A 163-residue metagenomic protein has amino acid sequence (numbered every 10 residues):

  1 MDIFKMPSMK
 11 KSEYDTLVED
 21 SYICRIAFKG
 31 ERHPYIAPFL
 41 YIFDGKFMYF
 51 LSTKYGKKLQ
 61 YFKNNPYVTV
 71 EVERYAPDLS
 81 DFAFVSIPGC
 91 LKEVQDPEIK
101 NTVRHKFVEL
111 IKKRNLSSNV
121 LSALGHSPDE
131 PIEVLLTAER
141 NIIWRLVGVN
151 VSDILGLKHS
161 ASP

Functional and structural regions predicted by a protein language model:
M1-E19: Extreme N-terminal tail/first-helix region
D2, L79-P163: Charged, gly/pro-rich active-site loop segments
S8, E19-R25, P128: Short Pro/Gly-enriched beta-strand edge/turn motifs at strand-loop
S21-K54, E71: Short beta-strand segments
R25-G30, A76, E130-L135: Short helix-to-loop capping/linker segments positioned immediately adjacent to catalytic or ligand/cofactor-binding
I42-D44, Y75, V94: Short beta-strand micro-motifs enriched in acidic
T53, E73, G156-K158: Surface loops and adjacent helix of pleckstrin homology
K57-K92: Helix-adjacent hinge/juxtasegments
